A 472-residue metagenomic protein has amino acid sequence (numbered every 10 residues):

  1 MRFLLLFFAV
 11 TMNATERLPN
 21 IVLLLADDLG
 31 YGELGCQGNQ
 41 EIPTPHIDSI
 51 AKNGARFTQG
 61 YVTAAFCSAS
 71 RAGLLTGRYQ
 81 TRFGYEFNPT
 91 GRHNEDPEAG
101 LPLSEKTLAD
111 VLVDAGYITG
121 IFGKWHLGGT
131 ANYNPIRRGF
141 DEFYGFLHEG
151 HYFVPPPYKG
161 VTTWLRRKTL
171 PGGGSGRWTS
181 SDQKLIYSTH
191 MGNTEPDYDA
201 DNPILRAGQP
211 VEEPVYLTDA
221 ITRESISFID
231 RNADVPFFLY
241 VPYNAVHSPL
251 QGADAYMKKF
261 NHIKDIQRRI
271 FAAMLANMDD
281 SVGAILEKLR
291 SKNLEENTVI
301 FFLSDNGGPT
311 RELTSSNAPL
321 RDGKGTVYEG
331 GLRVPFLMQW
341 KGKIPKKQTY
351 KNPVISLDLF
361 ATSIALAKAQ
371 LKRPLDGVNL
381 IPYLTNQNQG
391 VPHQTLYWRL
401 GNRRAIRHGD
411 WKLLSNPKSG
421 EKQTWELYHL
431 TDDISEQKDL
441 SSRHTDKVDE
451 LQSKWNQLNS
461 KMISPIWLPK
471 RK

Functional and structural regions predicted by a protein language model:
M1-L6: Sec-dependent signal peptide recognition, specifically the positively charged N-region followed immediately by
A9-T11: N-terminal signal peptide c-region/cleavage motif recognized by signal peptidases
A14-E426, L430-K472: Formylglycine-dependent sulfatase
